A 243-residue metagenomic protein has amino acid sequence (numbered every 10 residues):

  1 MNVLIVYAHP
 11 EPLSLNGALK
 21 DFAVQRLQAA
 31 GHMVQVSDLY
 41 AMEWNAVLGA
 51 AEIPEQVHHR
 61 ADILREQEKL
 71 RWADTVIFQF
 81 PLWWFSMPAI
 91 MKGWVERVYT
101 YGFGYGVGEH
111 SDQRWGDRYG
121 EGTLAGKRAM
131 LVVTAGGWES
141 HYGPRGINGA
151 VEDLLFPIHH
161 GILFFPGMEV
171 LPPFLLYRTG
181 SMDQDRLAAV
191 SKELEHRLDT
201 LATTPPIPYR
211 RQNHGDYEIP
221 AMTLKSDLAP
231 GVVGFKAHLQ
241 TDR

Functional and structural regions predicted by a protein language model:
N2-H32: N-terminal beta1-alpha1 ligand-phosphate binding loop
V6-A8, S37, Q79, V132: Short hydrophobic segments within beta-strands
L13-S14, E43-A46, F85-P88, F103 (+2 more regions): Short catalytic/ligand-binding loop motif for oxyanion handling, primarily in non-cytosolic enzymes, centered on
A30-Q35, M168-V170: A generic structural motif
V36-R60: N-terminal beta-loop-helix "entrance" segment that forms/cooperates in small-molecule cofactor or anionic ligand
A51-Q56, E96, A189-S191: Short, hinge-like loop/turn segments at secondary-structure boundaries
H59-H159: Helix-loop-strand module that forms the ligand-binding subsite of alpha/beta enzymes
H141, R145-R243: Glycine-rich phosphate/pyrophosphate-binding loop and the adjoining helix
